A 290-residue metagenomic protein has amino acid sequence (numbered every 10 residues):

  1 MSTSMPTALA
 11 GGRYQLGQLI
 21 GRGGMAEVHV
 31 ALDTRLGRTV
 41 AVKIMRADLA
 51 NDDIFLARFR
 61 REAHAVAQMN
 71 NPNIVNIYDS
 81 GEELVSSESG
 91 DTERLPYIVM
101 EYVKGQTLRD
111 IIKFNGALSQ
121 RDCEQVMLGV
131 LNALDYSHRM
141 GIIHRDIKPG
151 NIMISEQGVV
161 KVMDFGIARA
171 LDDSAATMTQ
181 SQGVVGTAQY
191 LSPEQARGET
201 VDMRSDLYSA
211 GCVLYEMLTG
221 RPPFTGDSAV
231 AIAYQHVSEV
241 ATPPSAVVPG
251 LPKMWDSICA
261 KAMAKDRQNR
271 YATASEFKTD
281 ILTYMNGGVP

Functional and structural regions predicted by a protein language model:
M1-P290: Eukaryotic protein kinase
